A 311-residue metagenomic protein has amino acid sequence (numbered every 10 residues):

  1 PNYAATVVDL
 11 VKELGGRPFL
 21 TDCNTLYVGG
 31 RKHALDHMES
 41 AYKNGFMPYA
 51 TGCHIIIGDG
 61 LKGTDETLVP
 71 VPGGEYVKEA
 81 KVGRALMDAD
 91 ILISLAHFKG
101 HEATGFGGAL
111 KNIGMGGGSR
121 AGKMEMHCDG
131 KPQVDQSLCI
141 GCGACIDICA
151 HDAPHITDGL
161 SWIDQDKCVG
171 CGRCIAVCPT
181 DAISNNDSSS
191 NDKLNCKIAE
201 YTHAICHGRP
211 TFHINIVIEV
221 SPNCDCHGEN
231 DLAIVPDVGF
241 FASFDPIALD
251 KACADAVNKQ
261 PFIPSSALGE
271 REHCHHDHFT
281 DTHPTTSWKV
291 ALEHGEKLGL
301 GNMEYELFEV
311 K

Functional and structural regions predicted by a protein language model:
P1-K311: Extended, low-polarity segments enriched in aliphatic/aromatic residues
